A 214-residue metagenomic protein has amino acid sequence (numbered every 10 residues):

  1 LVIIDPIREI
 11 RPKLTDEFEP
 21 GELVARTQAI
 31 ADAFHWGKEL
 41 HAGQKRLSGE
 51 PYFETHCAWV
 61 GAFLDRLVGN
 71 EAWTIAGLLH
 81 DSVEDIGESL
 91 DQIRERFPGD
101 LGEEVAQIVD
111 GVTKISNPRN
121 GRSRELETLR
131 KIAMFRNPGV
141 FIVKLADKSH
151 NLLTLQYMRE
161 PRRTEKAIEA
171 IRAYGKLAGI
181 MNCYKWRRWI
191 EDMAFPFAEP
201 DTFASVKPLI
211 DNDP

Functional and structural regions predicted by a protein language model:
L1-P214: Active-site helical microenvironments for divalent-metal-assisted chemistry
